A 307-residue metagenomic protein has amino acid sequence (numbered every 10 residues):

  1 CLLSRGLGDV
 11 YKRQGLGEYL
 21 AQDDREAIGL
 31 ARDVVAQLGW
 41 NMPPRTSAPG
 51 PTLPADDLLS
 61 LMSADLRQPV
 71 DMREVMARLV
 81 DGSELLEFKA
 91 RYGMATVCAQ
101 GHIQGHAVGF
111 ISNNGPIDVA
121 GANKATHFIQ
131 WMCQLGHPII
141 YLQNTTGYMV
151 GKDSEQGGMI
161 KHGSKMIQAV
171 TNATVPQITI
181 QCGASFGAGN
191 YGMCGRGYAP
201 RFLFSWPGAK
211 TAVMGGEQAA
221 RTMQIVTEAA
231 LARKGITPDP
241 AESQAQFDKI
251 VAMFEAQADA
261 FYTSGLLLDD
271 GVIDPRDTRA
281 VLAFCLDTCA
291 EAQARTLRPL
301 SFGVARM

Functional and structural regions predicted by a protein language model:
C1-G8: Single conserved hydrophobic/aromatic residue that forms the stacking wall/gate of nucleotide- or nucleobase-binding
D9-R13, A21-G29, K152-R201, G208: Phosphate/diphosphate-binding loops
Q22-M76, I273-L300: Terminal amphipathic helices with adjacent charged low-complexity linkers/tails
D24-R25, G115, T145-T146, C182-G183 (+2 more regions): Short, ordered loop/turn segments at secondary-structure junctions
A31-D33, P43, S112-N113, A120-N123 (+5 more regions): Short acidic, glycine/serine/threonine-rich loops at helix termini
Q68-Q168, I178, T288, A292-M307: Non-catalytic terminal/interface segments that mediate subunit docking, oligomerization, and allosteric communication
G121, M159-G163, F204-Q257: Generic long, charged, amphipathic alpha-helical segments
Q244, V251-M307: In a subset of proteins, long, contiguous C-terminal domains/tails are tracked
